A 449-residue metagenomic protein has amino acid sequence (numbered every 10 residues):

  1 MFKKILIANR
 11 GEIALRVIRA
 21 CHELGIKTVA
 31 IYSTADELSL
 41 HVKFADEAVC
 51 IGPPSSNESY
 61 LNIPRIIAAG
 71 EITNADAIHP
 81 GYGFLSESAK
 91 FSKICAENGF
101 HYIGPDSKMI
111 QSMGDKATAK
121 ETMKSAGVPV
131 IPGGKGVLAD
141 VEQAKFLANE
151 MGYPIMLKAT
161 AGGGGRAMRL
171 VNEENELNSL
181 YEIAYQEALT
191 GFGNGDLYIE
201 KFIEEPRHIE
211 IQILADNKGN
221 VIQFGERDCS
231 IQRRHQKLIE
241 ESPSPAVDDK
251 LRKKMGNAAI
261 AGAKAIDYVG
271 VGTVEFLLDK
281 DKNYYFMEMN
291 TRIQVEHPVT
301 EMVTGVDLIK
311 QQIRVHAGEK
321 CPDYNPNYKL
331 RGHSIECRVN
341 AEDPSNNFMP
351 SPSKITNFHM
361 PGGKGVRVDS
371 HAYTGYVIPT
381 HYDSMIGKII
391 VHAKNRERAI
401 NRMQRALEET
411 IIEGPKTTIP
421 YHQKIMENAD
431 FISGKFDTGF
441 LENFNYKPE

Functional and structural regions predicted by a protein language model:
M1, G164-G165: An N-terminal boundary/leader segment
M1-S125, L138-F146: ATP-binding N-terminal substructure of ATP-dependent carboxylate-amine bond-forming enzymes
I7-R16, A20-L24, A48, E71-T73 (+5 more regions): ATP-dependent carboxylate activation and anion-phosphoryl transfer catalytic cores that bind Mg-ATP to form
S59, F84, S112, V137 (+4 more regions): Alpha-helix initiation/capping motif
I110-M113, M123, M156, M168 (+1 more regions): Methionine-biased hydrophobic packing positions in alpha-helices, especially within tandem helical repeat solenoids
G133-G134: Conserved beta3 strand of the protein kinase N-lobe
F146-M156: Acidic/histidine-enriched active-site and ligand-binding environments that engage anionic O-linkages
